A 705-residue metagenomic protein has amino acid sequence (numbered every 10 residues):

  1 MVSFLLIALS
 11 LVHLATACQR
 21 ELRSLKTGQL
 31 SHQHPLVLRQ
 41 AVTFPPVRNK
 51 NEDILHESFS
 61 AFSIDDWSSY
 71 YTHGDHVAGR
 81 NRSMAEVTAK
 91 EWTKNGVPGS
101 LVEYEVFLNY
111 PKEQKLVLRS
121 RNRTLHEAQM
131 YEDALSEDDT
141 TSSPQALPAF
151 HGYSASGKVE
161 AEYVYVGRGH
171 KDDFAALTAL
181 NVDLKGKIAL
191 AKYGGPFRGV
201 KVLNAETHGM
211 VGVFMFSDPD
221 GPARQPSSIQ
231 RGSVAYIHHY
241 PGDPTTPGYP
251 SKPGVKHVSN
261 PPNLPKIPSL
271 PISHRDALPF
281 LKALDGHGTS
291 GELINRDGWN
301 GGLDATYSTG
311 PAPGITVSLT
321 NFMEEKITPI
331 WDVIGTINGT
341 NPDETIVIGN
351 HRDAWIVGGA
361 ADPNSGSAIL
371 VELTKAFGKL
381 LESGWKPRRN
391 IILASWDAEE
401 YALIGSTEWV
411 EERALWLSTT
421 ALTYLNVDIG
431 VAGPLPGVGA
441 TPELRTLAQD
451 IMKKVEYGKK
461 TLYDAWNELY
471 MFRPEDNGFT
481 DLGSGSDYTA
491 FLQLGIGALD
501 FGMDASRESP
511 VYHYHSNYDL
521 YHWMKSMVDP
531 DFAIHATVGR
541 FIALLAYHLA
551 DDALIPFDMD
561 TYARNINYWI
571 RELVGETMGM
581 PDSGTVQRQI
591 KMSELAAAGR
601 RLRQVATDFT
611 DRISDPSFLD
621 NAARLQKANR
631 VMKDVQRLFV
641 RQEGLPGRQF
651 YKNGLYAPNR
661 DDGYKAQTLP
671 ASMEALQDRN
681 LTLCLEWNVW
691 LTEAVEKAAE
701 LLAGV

Functional and structural regions predicted by a protein language model:
M1-E21: Fungal secretory targeting signals
L22-E57, A61, D66-K185, I229-Q230: Noncatalytic luminal/extracellular "stalk/propeptide" segments of secretory-pathway proteins
F59, H239-G288, W396-H522, D531 (+4 more regions): Metal-dependent peptidase/peptidase-like ectodomains
E86, D138-N260, P268, D362 (+2 more regions): Extracellular/luminal Protease-associated
S142-A176, P247-G359, K375, K379-S383: Soluble metallo-hydrolase cores and metallopeptidase-like ectodomains found primarily in the secretory/periplasmic
V333, I346-L403, E408, I542-L545: Alpha-helical metal-binding/catalytic segments enriched in His/Glu/Asp
I392, R507-N567, D678-V705: His/Asp/Glu-rich mid-to-C-terminal helical/loop segments that flank catalytic regions of hydrolases
N621, L625-V705: C-terminal amphipathic alpha-helical interaction region
